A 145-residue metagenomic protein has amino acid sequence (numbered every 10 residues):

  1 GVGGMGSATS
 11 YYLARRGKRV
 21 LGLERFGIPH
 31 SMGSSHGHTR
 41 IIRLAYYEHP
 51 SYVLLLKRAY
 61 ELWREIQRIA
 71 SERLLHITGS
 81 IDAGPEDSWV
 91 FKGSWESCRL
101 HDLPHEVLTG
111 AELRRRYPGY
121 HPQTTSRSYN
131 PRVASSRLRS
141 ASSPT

Functional and structural regions predicted by a protein language model:
G1-M5: Glycine-rich Rossmann-fold phosphate-binding loop(s) that bind the pyrophosphate of adenine dinucleotide cofactors
A8, P50, W89, R137-L138: Residues that form or flank phosphate/diphosphate-binding pockets in enzymes that use nucleotide phosphates
A8, Y12, T145: Rossmann-fold NAD(P)-dependent oxidoreductase module
L13-A14, C98: Hydrophobic alpha-helical packing residues
A14-S35: Glycine-rich FAD pyrophosphate-binding loop
S31-T39, P118-Y120: Short, flexible, mixed-charge acidic loops at enzyme active sites
T39-R116, T125-S126: Dinucleotide-binding Rossmann-like beta1-alpha1 core, especially the glycine-rich loop that anchors the ADP
Y129-T145: Helical element adjacent to the flavin cofactor pocket in flavoenzyme catalytic cores
